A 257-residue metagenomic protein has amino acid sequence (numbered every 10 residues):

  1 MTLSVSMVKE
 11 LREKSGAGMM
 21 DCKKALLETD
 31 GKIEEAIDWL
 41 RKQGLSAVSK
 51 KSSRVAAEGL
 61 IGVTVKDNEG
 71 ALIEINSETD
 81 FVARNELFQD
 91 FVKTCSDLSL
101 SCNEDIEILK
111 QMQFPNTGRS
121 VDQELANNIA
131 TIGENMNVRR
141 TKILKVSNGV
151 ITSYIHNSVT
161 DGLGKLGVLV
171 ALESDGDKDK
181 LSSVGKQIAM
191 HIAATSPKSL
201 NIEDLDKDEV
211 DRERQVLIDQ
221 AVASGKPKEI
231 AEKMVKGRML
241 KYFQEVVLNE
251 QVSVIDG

Functional and structural regions predicted by a protein language model:
T2-G257: N-terminal assembly/interaction segments in proteins that build large macromolecular machines
